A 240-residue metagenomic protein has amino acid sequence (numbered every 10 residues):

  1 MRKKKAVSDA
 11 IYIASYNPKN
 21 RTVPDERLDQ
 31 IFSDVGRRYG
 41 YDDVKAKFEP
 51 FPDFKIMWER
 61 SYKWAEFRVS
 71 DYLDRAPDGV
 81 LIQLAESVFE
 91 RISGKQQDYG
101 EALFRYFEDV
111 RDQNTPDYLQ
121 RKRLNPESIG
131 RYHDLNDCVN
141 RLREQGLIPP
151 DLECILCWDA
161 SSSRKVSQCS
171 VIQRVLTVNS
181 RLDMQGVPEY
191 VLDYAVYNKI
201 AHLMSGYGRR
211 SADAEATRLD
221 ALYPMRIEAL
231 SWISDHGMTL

Functional and structural regions predicted by a protein language model:
M1-D193, L203-L240: Active-site-proximal or metal-binding-adjacent scaffold patches in catalytic folds
V196: A conserved beta-strand element that flanks and buttresses the S-adenosyl-L-methionine
K199: Walker B catalytic acidic pair
